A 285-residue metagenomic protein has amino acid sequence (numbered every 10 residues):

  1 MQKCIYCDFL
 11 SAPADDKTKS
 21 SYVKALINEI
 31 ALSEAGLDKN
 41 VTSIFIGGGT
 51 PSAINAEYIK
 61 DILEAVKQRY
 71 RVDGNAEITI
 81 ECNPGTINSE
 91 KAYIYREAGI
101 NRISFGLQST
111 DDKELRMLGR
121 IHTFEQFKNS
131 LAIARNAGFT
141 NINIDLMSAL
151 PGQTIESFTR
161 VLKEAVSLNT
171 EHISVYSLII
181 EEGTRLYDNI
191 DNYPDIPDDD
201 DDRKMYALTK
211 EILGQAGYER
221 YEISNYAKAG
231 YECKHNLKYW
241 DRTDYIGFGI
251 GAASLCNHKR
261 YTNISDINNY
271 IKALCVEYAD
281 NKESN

Functional and structural regions predicted by a protein language model:
M1-C7: Short cysteine clusters
D8-A35, K39-N285: C-terminal scaffold of the Radical SAM
